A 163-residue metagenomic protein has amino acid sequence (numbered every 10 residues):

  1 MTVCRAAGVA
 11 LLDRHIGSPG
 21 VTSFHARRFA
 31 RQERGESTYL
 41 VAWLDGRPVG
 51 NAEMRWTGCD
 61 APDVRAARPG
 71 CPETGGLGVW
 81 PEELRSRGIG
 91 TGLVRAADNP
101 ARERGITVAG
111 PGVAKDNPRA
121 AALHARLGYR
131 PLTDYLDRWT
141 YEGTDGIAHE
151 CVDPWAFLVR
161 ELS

Functional and structural regions predicted by a protein language model:
V3, H15-E83, V94-R95, E161-S163: Acetyl-CoA-dependent GNAT
C59, G112-V113, A125-H149, W155-F157: Conserved catalytic-core motifs of GNAT/GCN5-like acyltransferases
A66-C71, A148-P154: A generic structural micro-feature
E73, G88, G105-T107: Short loop/turn motifs at secondary-structure junctions
W80-E83, R87, K115-D116: Active-site acidic-Proline motif in GNAT/NAT acetyltransferases
S86-N99, A122-R126: Conserved acetyl-CoA-binding loop-helix of GNAT-fold acetyltransferases
G90, V94, D116-A120, L136-G143: Short glycine/proline-centered loop/turn elements that form peptide/ligand docking sites
A101-K115: Conserved GNAT acetyl-CoA-binding A-motif
